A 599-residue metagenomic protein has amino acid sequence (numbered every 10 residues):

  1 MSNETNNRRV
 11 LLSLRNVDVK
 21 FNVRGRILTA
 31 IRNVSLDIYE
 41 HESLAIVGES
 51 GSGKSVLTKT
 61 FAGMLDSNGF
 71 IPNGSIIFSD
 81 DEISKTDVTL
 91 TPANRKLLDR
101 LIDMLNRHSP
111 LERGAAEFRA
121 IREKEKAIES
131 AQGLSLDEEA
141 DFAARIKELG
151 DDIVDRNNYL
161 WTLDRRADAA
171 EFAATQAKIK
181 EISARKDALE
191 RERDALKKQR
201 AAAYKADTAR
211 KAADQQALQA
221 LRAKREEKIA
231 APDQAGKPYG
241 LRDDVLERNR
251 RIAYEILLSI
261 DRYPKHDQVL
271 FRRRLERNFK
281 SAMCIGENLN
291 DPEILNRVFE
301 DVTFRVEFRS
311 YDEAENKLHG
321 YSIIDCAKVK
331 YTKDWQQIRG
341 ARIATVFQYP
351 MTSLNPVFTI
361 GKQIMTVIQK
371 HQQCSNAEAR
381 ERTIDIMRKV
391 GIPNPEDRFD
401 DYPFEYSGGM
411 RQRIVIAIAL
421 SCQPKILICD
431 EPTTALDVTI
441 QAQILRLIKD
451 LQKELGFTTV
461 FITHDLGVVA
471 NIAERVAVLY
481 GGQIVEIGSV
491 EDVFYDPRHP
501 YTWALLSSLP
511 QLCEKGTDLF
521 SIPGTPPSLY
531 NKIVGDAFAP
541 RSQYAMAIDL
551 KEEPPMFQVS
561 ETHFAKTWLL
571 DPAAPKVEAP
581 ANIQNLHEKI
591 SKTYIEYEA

Functional and structural regions predicted by a protein language model:
R8-V10, G320, P393-D397, S489-I583 (+1 more regions): Short catalytic/signature loops enriched in Gly
V47-G48: The feature captures the beta-strand-to-loop junction immediately N-terminal to the Walker
A377-I392, F399-D400, W503: ABC ATPase nucleotide-binding domain helical subdomain, centered on the C-loop/LSGGQ "ABC signature"
D401-Y406, M410: Conserved ABC ATPase signature
S421-K425: A short, proline-enriched helix->beta-strand linker immediately N-terminal to the Walker B motif in ABC-type P-loop
I428-P432, L436-D518: P-loop NTP-binding/switch modules centered on Walker-like glycine-rich loops
